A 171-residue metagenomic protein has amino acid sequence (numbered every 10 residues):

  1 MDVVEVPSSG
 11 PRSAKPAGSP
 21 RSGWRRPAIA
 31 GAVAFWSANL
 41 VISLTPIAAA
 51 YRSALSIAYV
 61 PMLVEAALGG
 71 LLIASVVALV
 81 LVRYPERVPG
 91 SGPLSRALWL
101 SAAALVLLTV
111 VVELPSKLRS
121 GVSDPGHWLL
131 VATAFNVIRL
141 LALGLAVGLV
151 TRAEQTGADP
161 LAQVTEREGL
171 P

Functional and structural regions predicted by a protein language model:
D2-P171: Juxtamembrane/disordered regions of integral membrane proteins
